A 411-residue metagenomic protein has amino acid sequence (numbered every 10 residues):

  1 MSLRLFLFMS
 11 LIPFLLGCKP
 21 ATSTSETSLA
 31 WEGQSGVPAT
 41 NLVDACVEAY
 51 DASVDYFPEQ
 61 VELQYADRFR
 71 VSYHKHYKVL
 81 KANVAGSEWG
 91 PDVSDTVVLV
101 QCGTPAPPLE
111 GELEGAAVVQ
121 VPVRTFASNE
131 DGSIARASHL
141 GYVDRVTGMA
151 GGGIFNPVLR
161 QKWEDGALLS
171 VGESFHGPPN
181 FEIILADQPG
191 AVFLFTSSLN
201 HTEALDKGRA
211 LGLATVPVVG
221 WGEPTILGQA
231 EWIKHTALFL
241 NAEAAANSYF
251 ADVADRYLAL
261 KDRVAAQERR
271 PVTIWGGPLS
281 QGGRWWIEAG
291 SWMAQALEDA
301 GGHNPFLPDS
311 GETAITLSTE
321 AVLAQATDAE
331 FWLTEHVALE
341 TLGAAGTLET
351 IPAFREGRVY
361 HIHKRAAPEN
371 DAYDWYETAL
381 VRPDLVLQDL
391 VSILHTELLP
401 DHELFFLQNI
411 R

Functional and structural regions predicted by a protein language model:
R4-L15: Bacterial N-terminal signal peptides
C18-R411: N-terminal ligand-binding lobe of clamshell/alpha-beta domains
